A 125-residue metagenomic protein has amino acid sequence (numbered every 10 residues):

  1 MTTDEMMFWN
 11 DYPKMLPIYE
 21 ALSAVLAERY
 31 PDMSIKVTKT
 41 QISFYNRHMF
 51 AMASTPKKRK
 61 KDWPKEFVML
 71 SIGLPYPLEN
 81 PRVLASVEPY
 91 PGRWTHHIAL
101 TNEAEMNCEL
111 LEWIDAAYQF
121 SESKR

Functional and structural regions predicted by a protein language model:
M1-T2, V87, M106: Intrinsically disordered, low-complexity regions enriched in Ser/Pro/Gly/Gln/His and often acidic
M1-V37, Q41: Charge-rich, low-complexity N-terminal segments
D4-E5, R59, Y90, E109: Acidic, low-complexity intrinsically disordered regions
I18, L22, M49, L110-W113: Amphipathic alpha-helical interface surfaces
I18-Y19, V25-E28, I35, T55 (+3 more regions): Short secondary-structure boundary micro-motifs
P31, P75, E122: Residue-level marker of positions within ordered structural domains that often coincide with functionally constrained
V37-T95: Short, conserved beta-strand/beta-arch hydrophobic-aromatic motifs that form part of recognition grooves or interface
Y90-R125: Well-ordered alpha/beta subsegment
